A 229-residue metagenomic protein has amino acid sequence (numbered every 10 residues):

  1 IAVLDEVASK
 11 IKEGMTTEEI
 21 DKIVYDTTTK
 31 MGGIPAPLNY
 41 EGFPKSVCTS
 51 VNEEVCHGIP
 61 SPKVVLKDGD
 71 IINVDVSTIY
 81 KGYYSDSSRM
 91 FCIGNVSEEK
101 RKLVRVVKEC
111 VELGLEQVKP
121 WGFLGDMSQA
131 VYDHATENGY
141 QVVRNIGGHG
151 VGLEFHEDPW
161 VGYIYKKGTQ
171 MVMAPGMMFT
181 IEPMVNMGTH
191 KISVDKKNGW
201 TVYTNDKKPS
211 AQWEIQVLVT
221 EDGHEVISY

Functional and structural regions predicted by a protein language model:
I1-Y229: Active-site neighborhoods and metal-handling regions in enzymes and metal-associated proteins
